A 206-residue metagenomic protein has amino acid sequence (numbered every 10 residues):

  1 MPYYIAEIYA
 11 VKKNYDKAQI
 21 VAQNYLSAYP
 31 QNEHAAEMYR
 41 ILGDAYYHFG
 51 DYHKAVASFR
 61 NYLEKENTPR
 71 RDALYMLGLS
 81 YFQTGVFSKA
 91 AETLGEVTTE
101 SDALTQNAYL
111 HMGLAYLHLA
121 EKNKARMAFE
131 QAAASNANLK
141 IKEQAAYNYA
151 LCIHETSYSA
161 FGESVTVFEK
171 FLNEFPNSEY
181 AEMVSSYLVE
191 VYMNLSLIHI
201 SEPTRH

Functional and structural regions predicted by a protein language model:
M1-S201: Acidic, polar-rich low-complexity tracts and alpha-helical solenoid repeat scaffolds
E202-H206: Short "domain-exit" segments at the C-terminal end of structured domains
